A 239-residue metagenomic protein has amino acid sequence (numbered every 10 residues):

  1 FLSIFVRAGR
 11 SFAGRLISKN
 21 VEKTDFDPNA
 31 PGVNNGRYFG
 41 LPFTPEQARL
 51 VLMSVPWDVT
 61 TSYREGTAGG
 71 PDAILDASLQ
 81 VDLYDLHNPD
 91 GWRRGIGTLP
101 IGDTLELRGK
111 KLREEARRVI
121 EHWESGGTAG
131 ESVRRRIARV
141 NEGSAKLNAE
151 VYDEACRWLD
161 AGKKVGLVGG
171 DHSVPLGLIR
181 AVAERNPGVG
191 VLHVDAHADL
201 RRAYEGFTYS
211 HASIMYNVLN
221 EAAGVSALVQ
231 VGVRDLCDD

Functional and structural regions predicted by a protein language model:
F1-R15: N-terminal mitochondrial targeting presequence
G14, S18-D239: Conserved alpha-helical scaffold segments that buttress catalytic/binding sites
